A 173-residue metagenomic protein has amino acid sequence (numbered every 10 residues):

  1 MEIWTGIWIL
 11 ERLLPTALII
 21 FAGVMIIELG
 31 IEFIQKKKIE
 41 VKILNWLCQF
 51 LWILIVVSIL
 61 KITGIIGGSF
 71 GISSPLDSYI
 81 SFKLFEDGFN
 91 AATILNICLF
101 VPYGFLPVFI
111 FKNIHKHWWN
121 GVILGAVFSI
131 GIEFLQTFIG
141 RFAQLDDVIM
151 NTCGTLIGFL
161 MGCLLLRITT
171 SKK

Functional and structural regions predicted by a protein language model:
M1-L145, F159-K173: Bulky hydrophobic segments
